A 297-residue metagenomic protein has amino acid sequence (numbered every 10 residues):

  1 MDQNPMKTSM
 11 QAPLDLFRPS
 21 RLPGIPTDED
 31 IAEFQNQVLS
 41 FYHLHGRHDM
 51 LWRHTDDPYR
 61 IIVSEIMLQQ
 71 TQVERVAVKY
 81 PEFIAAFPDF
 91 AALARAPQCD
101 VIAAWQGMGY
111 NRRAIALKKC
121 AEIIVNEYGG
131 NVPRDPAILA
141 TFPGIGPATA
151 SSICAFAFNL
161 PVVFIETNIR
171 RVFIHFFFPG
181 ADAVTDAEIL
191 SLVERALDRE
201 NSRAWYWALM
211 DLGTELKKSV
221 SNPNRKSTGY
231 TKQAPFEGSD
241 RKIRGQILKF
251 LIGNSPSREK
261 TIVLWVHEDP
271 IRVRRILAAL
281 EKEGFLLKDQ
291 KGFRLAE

Functional and structural regions predicted by a protein language model:
D2-N4: Intrinsic-disorder-associated, low-complexity terminal segments enriched in Asp/Asn/His/Tyr and depleted of Lys/Arg
K7-F17: Non-catalytic, usually N-terminal nucleic-acid engagement modules in DNA/RNA processing proteins
L22-D28, N36-K242, N254-R274, F285: Catalytic cores of DNA base-excision repair glycosylases
R244-L251: Hydrophobic residues on short alpha-helical segments
W265, K291-E297: Auxiliary Fe-S-binding modules of radical SAM enzymes
L277-A278: Short, hydrophobic-biased segments on the C-terminal half of alpha helices that form "recognition helices"
E281-F293: A short, conserved structural fragment
